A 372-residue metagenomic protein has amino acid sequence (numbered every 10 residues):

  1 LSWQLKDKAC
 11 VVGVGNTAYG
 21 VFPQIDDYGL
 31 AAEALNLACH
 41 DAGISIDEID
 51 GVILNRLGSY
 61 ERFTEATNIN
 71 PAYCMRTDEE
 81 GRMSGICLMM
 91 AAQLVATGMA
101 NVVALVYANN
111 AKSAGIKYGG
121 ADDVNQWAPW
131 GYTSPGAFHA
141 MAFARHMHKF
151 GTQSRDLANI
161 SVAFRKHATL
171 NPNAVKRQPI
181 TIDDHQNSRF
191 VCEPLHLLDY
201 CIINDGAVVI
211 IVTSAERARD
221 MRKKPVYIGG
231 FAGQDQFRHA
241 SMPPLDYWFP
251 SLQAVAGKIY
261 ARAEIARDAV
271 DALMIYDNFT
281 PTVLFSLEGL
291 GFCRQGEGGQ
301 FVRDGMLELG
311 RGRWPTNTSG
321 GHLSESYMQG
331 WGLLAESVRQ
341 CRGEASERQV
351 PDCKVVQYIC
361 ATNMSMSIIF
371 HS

Functional and structural regions predicted by a protein language model:
L1-R82, M90, H146-Q153, V175-T181 (+4 more regions): Conserved active-site "lid/cap" helical segment
L1-Y28, N159, F190-A254, K258 (+6 more regions): Condensing-enzyme catalytic core mediating Claisen C-C bond formation in acyl metabolism
Q4-L5, I53-H139, K176-I202, G229 (+3 more regions): Conserved catalytic cysteine-centered active-site region of acyl-thioester-dependent Claisen-condensing enzymes
P23-Q24, A114-G119, T169-P172, H239-S241 (+3 more regions): Short acidic, glycine/serine/threonine-rich loops at helix termini
I46-N55, Y73-M75, V103-A108, R155-V162 (+5 more regions): Beta-strand segments within the central parallel beta-sheet cores of soluble alpha/beta enzyme folds
S59-T67, S241-P244, D277-Q300, G310 (+1 more regions): Short glycine/threonine-rich loop-to-helix capping motif typified by GTGT followed within a few residues by an Asp-Pro
E79-N109, G136-L170, I210-E216, E325-A345: Active-site-proximal alpha-helical scaffold in enzymes
F249, Q253, G257-T280, G289-F292 (+1 more regions): Extended C-terminal subregions enriched in glycine
